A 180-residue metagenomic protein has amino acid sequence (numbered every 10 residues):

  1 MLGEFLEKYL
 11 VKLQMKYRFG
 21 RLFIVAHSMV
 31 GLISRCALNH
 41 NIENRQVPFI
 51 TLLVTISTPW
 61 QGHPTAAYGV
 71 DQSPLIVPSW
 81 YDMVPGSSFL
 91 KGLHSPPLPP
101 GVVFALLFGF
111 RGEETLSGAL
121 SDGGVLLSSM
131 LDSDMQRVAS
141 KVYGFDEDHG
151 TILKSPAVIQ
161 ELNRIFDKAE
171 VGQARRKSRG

Functional and structural regions predicted by a protein language model:
M1-L22: Active-site catalytic motif of lipid deacylating hydrolases and related acyltransferases
F5, Y9, L32, C36-A37: Alpha-helical scaffold elements adjacent to nucleotide-binding pockets in ATP/GTP-utilizing enzyme cores
E7, L38-G180: Helical cap/lid subdomain of alpha/beta-hydrolase-fold lipid enzymes that gates access to the catalytic pocket
F19, I33, Q173-K177: Intrinsically disordered, low-complexity sequence elements enriched in Ser/Thr/Gly/Pro
L22, M29, F104: Hydrophobic anchor at the start of a short beta-strand that flanks the dinucleotide cofactor-binding loop
L22-F23, L52: The start of beta-strands in P-loop NTPase/AAA+ ATPase cores
V25-A26, V30-S34, S57: Gly/Ala-rich beta-loop-alpha elbow adjacent to hydrolase catalytic centers
